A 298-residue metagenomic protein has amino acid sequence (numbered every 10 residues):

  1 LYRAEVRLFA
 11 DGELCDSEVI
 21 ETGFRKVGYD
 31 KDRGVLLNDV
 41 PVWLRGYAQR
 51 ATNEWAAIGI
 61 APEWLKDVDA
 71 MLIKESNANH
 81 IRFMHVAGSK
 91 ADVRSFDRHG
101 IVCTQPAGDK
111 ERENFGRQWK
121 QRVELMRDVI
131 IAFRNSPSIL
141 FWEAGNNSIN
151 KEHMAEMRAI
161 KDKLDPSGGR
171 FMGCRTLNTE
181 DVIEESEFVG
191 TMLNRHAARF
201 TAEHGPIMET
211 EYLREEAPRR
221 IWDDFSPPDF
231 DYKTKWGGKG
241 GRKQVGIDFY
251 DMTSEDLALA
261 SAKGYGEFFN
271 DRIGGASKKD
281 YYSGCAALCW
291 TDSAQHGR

Functional and structural regions predicted by a protein language model:
E5-I73, R94: N-terminal carbohydrate-binding accessory modules
W64-G297: Substrate-binding/catalytic cleft of secreted carbohydrate-active enzymes, primarily glycoside hydrolases
